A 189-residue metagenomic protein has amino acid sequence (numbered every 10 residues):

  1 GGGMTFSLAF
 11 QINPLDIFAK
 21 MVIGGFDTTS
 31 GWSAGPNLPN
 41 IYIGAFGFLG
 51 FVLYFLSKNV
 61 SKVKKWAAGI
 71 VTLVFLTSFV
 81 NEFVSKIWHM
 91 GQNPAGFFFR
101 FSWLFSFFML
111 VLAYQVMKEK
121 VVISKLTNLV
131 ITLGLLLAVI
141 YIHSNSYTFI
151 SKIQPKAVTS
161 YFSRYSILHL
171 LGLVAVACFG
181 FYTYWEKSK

Functional and structural regions predicted by a protein language model:
G1-S57, K62-A67, V74-F75, N81-H89 (+2 more regions): Periplasmic/ER-lumenal interhelical loops and adjacent helix-loop junctions in multi-pass membrane proteins
W66-S85, Q92-K189: Contiguous transmembrane helix-bundle modules in multi-pass membrane proteins
